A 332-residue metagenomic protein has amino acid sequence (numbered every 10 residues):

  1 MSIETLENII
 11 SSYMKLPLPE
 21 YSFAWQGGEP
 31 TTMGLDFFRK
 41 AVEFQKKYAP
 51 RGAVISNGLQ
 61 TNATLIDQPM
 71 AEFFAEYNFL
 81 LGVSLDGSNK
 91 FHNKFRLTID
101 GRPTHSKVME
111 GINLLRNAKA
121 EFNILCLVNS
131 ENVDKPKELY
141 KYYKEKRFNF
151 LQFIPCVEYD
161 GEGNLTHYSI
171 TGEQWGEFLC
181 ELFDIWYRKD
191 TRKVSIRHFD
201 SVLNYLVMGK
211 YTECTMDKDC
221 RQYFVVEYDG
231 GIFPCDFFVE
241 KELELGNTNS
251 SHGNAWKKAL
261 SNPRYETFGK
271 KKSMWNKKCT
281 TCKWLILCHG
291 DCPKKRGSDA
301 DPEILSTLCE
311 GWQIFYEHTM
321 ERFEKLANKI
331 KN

Functional and structural regions predicted by a protein language model:
M1-E4, D36, P69, K107-E110 (+9 more regions): Generic recognition of stable, solvent-exposed alpha-helical segments in well-folded globular domains
I3-Q26, M33-C156: Radical SAM/AdoMet-radical enzyme domain recognition
E29-T32, C220, C279-T281, L285-I286: Cysteine-centered iron-sulfur cluster-binding motifs in ferredoxin-type domains/subunits of redox enzymes
K94-S106, N113-T215, D219-C220, V225 (+2 more regions): Radical SAM enzyme [4Fe-4S]-AdoMet core and its adjacent flexible, acidic and glycine-rich loops/tails across
V239-N332: Flexible mid-to-C-terminal extensions adjoining Fe-S/redox cofactors in radical SAM and related proteins
